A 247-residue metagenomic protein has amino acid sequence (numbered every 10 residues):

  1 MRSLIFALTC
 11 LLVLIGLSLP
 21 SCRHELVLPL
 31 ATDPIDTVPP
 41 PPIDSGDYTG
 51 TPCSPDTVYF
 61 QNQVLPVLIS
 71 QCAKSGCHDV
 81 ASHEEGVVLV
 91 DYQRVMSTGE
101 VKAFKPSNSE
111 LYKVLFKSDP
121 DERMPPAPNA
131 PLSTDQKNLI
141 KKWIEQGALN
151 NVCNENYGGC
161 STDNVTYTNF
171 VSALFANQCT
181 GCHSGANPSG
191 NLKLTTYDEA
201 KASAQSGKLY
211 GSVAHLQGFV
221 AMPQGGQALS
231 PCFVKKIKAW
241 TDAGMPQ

Functional and structural regions predicted by a protein language model:
M1-C22: Sec-dependent bacterial lipoprotein signal peptides
C22-Q247: Aromatic- and Gly/Pro-enriched helix-to-coil junctions and flexible linker segments
